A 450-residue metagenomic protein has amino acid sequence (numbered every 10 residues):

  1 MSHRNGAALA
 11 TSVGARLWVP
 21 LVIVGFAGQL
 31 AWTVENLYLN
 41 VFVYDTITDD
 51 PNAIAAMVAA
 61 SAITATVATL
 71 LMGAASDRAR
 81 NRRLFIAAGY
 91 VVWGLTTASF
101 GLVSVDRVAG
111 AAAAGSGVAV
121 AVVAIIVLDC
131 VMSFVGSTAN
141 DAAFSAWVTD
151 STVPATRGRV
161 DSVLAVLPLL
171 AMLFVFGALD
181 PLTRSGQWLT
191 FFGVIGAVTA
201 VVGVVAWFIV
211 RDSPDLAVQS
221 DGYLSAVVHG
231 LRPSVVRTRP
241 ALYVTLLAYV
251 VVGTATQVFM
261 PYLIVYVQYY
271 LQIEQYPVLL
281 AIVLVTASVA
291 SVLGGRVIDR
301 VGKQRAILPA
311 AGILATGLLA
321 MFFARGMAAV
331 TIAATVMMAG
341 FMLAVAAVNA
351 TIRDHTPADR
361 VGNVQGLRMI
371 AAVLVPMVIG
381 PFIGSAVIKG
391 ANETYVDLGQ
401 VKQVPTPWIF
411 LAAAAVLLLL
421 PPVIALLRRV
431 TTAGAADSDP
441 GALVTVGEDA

Functional and structural regions predicted by a protein language model:
S2-A15, S213-L247, A442-A450: Juxtamembrane intracellular "pre-TM" segments in multi-pass secondary transporters
G6-A62, Y243-A248, V252-Q272, P277: Helix-loop boundary and gating motifs at the non-cytosolic
F26, T96, V103, G110-A139 (+2 more regions): Hydrophobic core of transmembrane alpha-helices in multi-pass small-molecule transporters, especially MFS/SLC-type
T66, G158-D180, A371-P381: Glycine-rich segments within core transmembrane alpha-helices of 12-TM secondary carriers
V67-N81, A290-K303, I388: Helix-to-loop junctions at the C-terminal end of transmembrane segments in multipass secondary transporters
R82, G115-G117, P181-A197, A386-V416: A membrane-interface helix-boundary motif in multi-pass transporters
L84-S99, R305-A320: Structural signature of the two symmetry-related core transmembrane helices
V103-V105, V201-R211, T406-L443, D449: Multi-pass alpha-helical transporter architecture, strongest for 12-TM Major Facilitator/SLC carriers used
